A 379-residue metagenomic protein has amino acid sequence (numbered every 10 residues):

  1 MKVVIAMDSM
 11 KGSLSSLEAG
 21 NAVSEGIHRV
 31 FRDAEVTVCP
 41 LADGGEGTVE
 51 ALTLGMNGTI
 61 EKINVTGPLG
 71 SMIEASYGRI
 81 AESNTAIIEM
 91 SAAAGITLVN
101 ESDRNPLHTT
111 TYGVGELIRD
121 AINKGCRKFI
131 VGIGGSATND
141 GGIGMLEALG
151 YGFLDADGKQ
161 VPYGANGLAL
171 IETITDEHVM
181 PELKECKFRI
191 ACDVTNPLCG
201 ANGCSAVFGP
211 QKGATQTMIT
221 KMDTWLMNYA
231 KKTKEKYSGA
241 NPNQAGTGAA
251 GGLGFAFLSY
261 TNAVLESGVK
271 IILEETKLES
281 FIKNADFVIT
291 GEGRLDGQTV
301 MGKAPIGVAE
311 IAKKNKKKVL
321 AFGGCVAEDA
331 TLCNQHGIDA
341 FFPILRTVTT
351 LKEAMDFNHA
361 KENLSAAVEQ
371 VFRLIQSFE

Functional and structural regions predicted by a protein language model:
K2-I133, A137-E379: N-terminal loops that bind phosphate or other acidic moieties and the adjacent beta-alpha structural core
